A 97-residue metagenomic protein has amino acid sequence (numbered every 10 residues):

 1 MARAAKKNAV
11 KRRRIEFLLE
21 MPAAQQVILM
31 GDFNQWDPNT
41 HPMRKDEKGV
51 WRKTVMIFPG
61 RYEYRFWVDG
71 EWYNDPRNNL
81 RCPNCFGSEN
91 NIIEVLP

Functional and structural regions predicted by a protein language model:
M1-R3, V95-P97: Compositionally biased low-complexity segments at domain edges in trafficked proteins and select soluble regulators
N8-P59, E71-L96: Aromatic-rich carbohydrate-binding modules that target alpha-glucans
